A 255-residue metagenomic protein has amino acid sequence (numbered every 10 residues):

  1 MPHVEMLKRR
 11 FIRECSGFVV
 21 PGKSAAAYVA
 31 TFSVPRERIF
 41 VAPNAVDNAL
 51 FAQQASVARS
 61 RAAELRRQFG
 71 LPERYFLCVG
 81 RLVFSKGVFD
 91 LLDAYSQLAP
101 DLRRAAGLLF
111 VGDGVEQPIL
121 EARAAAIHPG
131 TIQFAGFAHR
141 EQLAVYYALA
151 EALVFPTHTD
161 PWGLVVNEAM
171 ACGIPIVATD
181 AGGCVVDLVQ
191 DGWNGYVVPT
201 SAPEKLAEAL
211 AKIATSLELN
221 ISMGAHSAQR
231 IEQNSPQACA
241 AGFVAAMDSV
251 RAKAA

Functional and structural regions predicted by a protein language model:
R13-A63, L71: Donor nucleotide-sugar binding/catalytic pocket of nucleotide-sugar-dependent glycosyltransferases
R74-Q97, V115-E121, E204: A conserved mid-protein helix/loop that constitutes part of the nucleotide-sugar donor-binding site
P118-A138: Nucleotide-activated donor-binding/catalytic signature segment of Leloir-type glycosyltransferases, i.e., the conserved
F137-A138, V145-A150: Short alpha-helical donor nucleotide-sugar binding micro-motif in glycosyltransferases
H158: Aromatic "clamp/platform" in nucleotide-sugar-dependent glycosyltransferases that forms part of the donor/acceptor
P175-T179, V189: Short hydrophobic beta-strand element within catalytic cores of glycosyltransferases and related nucleotide-activated
D191-G192, Y196-P203, K212-E218: Conserved acidic donor-binding segment of nucleotide-sugar-dependent glycosyltransferases
K212, L219-Q233: A short, well-ordered alpha-helix in the C-terminal region of glycosyltransferases
